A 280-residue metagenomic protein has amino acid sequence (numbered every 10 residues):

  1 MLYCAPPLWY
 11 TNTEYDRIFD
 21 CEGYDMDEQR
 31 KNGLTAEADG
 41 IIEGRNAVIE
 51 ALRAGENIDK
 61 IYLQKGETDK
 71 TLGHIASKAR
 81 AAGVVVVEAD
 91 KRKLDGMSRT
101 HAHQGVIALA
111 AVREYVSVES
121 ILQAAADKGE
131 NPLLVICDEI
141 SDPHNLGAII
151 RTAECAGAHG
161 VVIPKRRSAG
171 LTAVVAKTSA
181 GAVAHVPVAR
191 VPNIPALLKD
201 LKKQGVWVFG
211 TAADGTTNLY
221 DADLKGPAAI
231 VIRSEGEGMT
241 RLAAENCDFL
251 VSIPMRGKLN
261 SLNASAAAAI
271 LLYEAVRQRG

Functional and structural regions predicted by a protein language model:
L2-Y3, P7-A124: N-terminal positively charged helical leader segments and presequences
I49, A54, C155, K177-A182 (+1 more regions): Structured adenosyl-cofactor binding patch, chiefly the S-adenosyl-L-methionine
E50-N57, G73, A126-T217: RNA substrate-binding interface of SAM-dependent RNA methyltransferases
G66-E67, R92, R166-S168, E235-E237 (+1 more regions): Short, acidic/turn-prone active-site loops that include or flank metal/cofactor- and phosphate-binding residues
T71, S168-V174, E237-N246: Short, glycine/polar-rich helix-capping loops at beta-to-alpha or helix-loop-helix junctions that flank or form
V87-D90, P187-I194, V251: Short acidic-hydrophobic, aromatic-tinged amphipathic segments that line or gate anion-handling sites
F209-N263: Active-site/ligand-binding-proximal alpha/beta "capping" segment
